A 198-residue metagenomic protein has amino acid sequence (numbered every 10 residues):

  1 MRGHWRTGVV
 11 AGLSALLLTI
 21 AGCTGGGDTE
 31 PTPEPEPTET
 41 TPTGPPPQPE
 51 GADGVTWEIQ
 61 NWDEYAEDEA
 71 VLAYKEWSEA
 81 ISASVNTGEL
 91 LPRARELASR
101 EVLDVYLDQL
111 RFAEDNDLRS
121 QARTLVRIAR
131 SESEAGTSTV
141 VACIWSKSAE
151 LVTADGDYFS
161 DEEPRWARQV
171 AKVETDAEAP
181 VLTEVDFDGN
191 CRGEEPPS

Functional and structural regions predicted by a protein language model:
M1-G3, P196-S198: Short, intrinsically disordered, low-complexity terminal/loop segments
R2-L72: Juxtamembrane and targeting peptides
R2-V9, S14-L18, W77-R93, D176 (+1 more regions): Short N-terminal secondary-structure initiator segments
R6-A11, P45, E58, A73 (+5 more regions): Short, flexible coil/linker segments at or flanking structured domains
P31, T56, E64-A66, V71 (+4 more regions): Low-complexity, compositionally biased segments
Q48-R119: Core segments of small alpha/beta cavity-forming domains
E89-P197: Structured, amphipathic secondary-structure segments that form assembly/contact surfaces in multi-subunit
